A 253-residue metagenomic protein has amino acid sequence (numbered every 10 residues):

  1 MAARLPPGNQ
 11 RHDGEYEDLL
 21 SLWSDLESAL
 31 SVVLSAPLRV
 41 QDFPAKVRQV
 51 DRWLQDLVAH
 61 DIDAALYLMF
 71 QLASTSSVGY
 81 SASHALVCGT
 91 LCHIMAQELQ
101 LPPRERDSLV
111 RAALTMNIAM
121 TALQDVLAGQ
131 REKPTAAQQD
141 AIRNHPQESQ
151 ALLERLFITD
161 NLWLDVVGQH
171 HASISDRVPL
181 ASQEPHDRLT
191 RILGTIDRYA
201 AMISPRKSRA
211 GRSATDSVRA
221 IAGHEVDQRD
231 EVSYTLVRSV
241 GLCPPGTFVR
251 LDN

Functional and structural regions predicted by a protein language model:
M1-Q41, R48-D51, I174, I203 (+1 more regions): Terminal helices and disordered tails flanking the catalytic cores of nucleotide-processing hydrolases
R4-R143, Q150, E154-F157: Acidic/His-rich, divalent-metal-binding segments that scaffold phosphate/diphosphate chemistry
W23, L66, L162-W163, F248: Tryptophan-centered motif/residue detector
C88, R111-L123, Q130, P134-Y234 (+2 more regions): Alpha-helical scaffolding flanking metal-ion-dependent phosphate/phosphodiester catalytic sites
